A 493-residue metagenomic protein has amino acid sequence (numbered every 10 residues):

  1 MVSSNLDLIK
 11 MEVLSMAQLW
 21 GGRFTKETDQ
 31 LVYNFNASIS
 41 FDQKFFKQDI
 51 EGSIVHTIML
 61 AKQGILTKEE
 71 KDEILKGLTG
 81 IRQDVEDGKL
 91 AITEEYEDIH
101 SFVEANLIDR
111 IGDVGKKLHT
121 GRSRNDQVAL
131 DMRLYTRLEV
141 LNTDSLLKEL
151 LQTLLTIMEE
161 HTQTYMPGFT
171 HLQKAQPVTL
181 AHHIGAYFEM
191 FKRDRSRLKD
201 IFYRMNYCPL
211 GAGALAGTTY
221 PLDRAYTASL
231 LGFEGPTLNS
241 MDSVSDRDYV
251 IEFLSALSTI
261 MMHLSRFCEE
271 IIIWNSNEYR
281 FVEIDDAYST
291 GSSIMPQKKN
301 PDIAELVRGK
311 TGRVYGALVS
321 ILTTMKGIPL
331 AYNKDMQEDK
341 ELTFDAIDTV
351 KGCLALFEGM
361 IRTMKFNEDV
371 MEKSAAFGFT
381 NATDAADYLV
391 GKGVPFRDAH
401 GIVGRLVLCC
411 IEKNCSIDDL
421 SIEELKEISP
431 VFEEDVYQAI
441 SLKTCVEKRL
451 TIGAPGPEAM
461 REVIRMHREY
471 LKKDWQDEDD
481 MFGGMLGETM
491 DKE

Functional and structural regions predicted by a protein language model:
V2-S15: Short, Lys/Arg-enriched N-terminal segments with co-localized hydrophobic residues within the first ~10-30 amino acids
L6, V55-A61, Y135, D384-Y388 (+1 more regions): A general alpha-helix detector
E12-G217, L222-S229, G235, Y288-G291 (+7 more regions): A helix-coil-helix interface module used to build multimeric assemblies and to scaffold catalytic/cofactor sites
V13-G52, D113-V114, M295-E493: Glycine-rich cofactor/substrate-binding loops
I58-L66, T179-H182, Y249-T259, D384-G393: Short, well-ordered beta-strand elements within core beta-sheets of diverse protein domains
L66, L90, Y279-R280, P395 (+1 more regions): Conserved hydrophobic residue
R133, R137-D144, K148, A181 (+9 more regions): Short amphipathic alpha-helical segments with heptad-repeat character
G232-T323: Acidic, glycine-rich loop-and-beta core segments that form the ion-binding/anion-interacting portion of active sites
